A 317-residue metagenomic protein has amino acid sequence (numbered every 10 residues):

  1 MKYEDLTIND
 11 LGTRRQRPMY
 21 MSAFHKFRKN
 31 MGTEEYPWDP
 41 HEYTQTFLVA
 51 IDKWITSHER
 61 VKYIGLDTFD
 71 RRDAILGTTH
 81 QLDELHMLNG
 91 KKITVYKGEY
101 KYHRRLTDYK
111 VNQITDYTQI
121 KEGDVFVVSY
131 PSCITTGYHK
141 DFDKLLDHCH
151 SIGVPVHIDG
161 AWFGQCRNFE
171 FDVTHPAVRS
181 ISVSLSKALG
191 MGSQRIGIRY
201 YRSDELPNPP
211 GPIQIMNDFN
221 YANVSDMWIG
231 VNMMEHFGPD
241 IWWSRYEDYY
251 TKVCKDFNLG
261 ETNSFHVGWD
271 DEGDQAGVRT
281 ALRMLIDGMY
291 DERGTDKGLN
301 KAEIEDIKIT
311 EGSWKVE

Functional and structural regions predicted by a protein language model:
K2-E317: PLP-dependent class I/II
